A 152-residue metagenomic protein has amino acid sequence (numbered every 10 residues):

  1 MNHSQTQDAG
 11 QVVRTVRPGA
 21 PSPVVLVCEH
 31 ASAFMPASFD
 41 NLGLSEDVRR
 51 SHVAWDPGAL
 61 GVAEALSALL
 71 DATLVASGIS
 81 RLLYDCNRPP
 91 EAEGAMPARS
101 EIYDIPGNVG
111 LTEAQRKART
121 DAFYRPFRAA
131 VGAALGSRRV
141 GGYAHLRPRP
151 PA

Functional and structural regions predicted by a protein language model:
M1-A152: N-terminal catalytic or cofactor-binding beta/alpha core of small enzyme domains
